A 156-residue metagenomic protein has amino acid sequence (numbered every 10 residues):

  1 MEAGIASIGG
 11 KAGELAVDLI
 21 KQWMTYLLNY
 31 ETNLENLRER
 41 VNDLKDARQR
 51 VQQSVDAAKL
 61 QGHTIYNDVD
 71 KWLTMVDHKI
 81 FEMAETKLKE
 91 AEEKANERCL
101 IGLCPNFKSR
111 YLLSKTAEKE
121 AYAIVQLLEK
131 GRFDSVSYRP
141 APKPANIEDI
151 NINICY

Functional and structural regions predicted by a protein language model:
M1-Y156: Intracellular innate-immunity NLR/STAND receptor architecture
